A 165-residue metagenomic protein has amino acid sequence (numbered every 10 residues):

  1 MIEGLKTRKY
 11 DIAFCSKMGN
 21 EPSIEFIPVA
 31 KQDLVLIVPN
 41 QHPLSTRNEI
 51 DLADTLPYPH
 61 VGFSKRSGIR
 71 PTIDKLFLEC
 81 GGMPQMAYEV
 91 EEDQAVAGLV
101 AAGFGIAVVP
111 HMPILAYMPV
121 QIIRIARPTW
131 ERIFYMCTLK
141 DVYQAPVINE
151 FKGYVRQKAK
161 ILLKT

Functional and structural regions predicted by a protein language model:
M1-V38, V96, V100-F104, V120-I125: Short beta-strand-centered segments that line the small-molecule binding cleft or hinge of alpha/beta clamshell
S16-K17, M83-E92: Short beta-strand-to-loop elements that line the ligand-binding cleft of bilobed periplasmic-binding protein-like
E21-H60, A145-P146: Flexible hinge/capping segments at coil-to-helix
V35-I37, P43, I106, I133-C137: Residues embedded in well-ordered beta-strands
P39, F63-S64, M86, V109-P110: Thr-Gly-centered strand-to-loop micro-motif
P59-C80, Q144-K152, A159-L163: Secondary-structure junction motif
I122-K164: A late-sequence structural motif
